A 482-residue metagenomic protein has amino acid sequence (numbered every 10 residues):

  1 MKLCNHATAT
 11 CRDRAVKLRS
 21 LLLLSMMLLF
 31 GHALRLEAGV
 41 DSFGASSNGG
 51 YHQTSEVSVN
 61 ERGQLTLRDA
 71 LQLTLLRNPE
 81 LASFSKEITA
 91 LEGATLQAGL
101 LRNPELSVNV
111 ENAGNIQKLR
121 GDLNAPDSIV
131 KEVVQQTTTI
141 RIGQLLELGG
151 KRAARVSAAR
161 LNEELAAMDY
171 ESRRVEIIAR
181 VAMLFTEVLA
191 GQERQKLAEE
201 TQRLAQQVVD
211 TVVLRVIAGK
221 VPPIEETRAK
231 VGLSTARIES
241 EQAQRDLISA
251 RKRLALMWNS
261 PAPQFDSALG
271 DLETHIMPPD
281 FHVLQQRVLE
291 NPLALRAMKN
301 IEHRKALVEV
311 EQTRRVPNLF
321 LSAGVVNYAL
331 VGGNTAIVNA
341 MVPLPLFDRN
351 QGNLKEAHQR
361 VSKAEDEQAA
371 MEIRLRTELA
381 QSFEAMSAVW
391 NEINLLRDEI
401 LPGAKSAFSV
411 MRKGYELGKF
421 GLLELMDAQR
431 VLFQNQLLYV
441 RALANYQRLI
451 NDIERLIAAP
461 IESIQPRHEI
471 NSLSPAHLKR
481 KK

Functional and structural regions predicted by a protein language model:
K2-T10, R14-L18, L22-L23, R35-N48 (+3 more regions): Acidic, low-complexity, intrinsically disordered peripheral segments
M27-R35: Hydrophobic h-region of N-terminal signal peptides that target proteins for export in Gram-negative bacteria
F43, H52-G63, L96, S107-L146 (+4 more regions): Small/polar, glycine/serine/threonine/aspartate-rich low-complexity segments that form flexible
L65, R173-R287, S382-A385, V389 (+2 more regions): Periplasmic alpha-helical coiled-coil/stalk elements that build and connect Gram-negative outer-membrane
Q72-A82, T89-P104, E132, I140-A158 (+9 more regions): A glycine-/polar-enriched beta->alpha junction
T74-L75, V221, E225-T235, S260-L321 (+4 more regions): Amphipathic alpha-helical coiled-coil scaffold segments and their short linker/junction regions
S83-A98, R173, I177-A198, Q207-V209 (+5 more regions): Amphipathic alpha-helical coiled-coil segments
S157-R160, P223-G232, L422-Q429: Short, charged, amphipathic alpha-helical segments
